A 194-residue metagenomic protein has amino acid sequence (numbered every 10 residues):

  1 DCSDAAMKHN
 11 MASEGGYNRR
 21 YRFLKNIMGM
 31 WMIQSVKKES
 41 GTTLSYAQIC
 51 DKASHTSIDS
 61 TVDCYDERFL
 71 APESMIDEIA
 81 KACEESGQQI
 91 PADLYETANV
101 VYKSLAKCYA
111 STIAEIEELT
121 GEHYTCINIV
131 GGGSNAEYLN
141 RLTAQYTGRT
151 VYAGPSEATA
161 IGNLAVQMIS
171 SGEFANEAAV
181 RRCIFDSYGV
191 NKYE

Functional and structural regions predicted by a protein language model:
D1-C126, N135-T159, A165-K192: Active-site core segments that coordinate phosphate-bearing ligands/cofactors across diverse enzyme families
G132: Glycine-rich Rossmann-fold phosphate-binding loop(s) that bind the pyrophosphate of adenine dinucleotide cofactors
